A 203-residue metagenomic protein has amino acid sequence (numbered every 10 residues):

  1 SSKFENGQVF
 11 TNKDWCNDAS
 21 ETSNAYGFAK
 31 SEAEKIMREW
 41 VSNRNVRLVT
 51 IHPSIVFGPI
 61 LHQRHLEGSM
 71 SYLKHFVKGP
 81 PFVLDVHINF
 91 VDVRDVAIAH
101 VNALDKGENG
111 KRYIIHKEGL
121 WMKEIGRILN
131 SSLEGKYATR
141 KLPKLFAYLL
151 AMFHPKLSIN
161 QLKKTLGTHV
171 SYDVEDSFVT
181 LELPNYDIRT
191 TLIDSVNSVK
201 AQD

Functional and structural regions predicted by a protein language model:
S1-N24: Conserved Rossmann-fold NAD(P)-dependent oxidoreductase catalytic core, especially the SDR/UDP-sugar
N17-T22, Q63, S69-V91, D95: A conserved pocket-lining segment of Rossmann-fold NAD(P)-dependent short-chain dehydrogenase/reductase
S20-V49: Active-site Tyr-X1-5-Lys
N43-V46, G58-M70, A103-Y113: Glycine/proline-rich active-site loop of Rossmann-fold NAD(P)-dependent oxidoreductases
H52-P53, F57: Conserved SDR Rossmann-fold cofactor-binding beta-strand/turn motif
G58, V83-V86, Y113-L120, N130-S131 (+1 more regions): Glycine-rich Rossmann NAD(P)(H)-binding loop
A99-L157, T190-D203: Mid/C-terminal beta-alpha module of Rossmann-like enzyme folds, strongest in SDR-family dehydrogenases/epimerases
R127, A151-E182: Conserved C-terminal active-site "lid" loop/helix of NAD(P)H-dependent oxidoreductases that clamps the redox cofactor
